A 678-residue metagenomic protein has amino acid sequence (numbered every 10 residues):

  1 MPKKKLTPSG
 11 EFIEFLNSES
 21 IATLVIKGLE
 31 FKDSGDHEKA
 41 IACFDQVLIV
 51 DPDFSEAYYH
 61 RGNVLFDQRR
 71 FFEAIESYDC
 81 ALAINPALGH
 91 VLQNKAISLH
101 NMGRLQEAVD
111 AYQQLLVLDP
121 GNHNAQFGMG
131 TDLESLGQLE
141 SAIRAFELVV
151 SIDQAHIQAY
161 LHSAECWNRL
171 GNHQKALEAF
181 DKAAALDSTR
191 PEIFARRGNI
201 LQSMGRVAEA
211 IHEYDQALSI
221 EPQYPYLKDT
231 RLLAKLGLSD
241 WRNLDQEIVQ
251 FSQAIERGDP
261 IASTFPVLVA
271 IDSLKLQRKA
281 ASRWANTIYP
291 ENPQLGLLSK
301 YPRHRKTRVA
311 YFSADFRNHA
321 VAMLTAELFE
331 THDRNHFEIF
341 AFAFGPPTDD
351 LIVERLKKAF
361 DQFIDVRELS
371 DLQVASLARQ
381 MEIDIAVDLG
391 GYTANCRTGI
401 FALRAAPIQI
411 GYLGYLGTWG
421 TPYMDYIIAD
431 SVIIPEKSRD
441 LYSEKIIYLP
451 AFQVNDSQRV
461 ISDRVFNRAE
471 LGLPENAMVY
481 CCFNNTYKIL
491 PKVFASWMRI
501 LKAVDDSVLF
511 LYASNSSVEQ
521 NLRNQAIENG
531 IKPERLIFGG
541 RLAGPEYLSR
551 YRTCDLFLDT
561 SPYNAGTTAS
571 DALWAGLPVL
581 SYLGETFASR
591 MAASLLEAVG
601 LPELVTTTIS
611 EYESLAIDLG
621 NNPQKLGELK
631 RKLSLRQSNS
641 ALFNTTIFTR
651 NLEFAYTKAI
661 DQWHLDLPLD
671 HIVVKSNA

Functional and structural regions predicted by a protein language model:
M1-L473, N485, A495, N524-G530 (+6 more regions): Alpha-helical solenoid repeat scaffolds of the TPR/TPR-like class and their adjacent stem/linker regions that mediate
R308-A310, C481, F510, L580: Short, well-ordered beta-strand segments
H336-E338, M498-E528, P533: A conserved nucleotide-sugar
G390, D559-A565, L583: Short Ser/Thr-rich beta->loop micro-motif in glycosyltransferases that lines and helps position the nucleotide-sugar
V479-K492: Substrate-binding clefts and catalytic carboxylate motifs of secreted carbohydrate-active enzymes
L558, A572: Donor-sugar nucleotide-binding helix/loop cap in glycosyltransferases
L573-W574, E597: Short alpha-helix at the nucleotide-sugar/activated-sugar donor binding site of glycosyltransferases and closely
S589-G600, V605: Short acidic/histidine- and often glycine-rich active-site loop of Leloir-type glycosyltransferases that engages
